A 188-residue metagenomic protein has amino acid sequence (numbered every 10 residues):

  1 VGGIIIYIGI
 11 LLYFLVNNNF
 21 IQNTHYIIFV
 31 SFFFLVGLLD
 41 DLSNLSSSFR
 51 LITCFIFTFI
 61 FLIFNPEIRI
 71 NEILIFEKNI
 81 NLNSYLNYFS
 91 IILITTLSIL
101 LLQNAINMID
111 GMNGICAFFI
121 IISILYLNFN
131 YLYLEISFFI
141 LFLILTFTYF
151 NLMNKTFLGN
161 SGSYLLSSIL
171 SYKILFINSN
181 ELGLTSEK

Functional and structural regions predicted by a protein language model:
V1-K188: "…together with the soluble PPM/PP2C metallo-phosphatase catalytic core" -> "…together with the soluble PPM/PP2C
